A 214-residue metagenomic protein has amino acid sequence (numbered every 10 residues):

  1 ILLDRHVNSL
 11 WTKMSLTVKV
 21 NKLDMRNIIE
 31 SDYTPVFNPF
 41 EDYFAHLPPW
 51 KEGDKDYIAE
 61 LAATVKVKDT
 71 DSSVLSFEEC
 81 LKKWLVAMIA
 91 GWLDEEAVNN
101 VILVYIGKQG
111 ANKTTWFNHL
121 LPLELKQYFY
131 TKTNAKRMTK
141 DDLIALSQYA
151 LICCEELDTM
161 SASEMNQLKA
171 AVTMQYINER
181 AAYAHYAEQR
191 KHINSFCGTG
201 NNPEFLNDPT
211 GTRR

Functional and structural regions predicted by a protein language model:
I1-G53: Conserved glycine-centered beta->alpha loop in an early N-terminal alpha/beta scaffold
S31-S147: P-loop NTPase catalytic core of nucleic-acid-dependent motor ATPases
W116-H119, S163-A171, R214: Alpha-helical scaffold elements adjacent to nucleotide-binding pockets in ATP/GTP-utilizing enzyme cores
D142-S147, A181-T199: AAA+/SF3 P-loop NTPase mechanochemical coupling elements
E155-L157: Walker B catalytic acidic pair
M160-N166, D208-P209: Conserved ATPase-coupling elements of RecA-like P-loop NTPase cores
M165-E188: Conserved catalytic/switch belt of AAA+ P-loop NTPases
L206-R214: A short helix-turn-beta junction within AAA+ P-loop NTPase domains corresponding to the substrate/partner-engaging
